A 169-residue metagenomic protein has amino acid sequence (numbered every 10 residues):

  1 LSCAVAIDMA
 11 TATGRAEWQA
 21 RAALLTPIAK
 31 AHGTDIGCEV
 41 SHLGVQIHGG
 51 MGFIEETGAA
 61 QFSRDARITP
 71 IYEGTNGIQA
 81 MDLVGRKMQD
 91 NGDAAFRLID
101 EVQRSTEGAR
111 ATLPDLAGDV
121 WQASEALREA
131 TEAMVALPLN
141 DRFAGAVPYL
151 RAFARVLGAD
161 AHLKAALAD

Functional and structural regions predicted by a protein language model:
L1-D169: Flavin-dependent oxidoreductase catalytic core characteristic of acyl-CoA dehydrogenase/oxidase-like enzymes
